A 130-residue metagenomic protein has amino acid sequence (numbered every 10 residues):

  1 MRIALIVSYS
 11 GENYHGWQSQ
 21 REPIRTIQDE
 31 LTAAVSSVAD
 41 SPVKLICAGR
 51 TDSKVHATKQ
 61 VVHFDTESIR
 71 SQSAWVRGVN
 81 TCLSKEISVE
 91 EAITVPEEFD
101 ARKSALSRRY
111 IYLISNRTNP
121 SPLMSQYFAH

Functional and structural regions predicted by a protein language model:
M1-H130: Structured-RNA-binding interfaces characteristic of tRNA pseudouridine synthases
